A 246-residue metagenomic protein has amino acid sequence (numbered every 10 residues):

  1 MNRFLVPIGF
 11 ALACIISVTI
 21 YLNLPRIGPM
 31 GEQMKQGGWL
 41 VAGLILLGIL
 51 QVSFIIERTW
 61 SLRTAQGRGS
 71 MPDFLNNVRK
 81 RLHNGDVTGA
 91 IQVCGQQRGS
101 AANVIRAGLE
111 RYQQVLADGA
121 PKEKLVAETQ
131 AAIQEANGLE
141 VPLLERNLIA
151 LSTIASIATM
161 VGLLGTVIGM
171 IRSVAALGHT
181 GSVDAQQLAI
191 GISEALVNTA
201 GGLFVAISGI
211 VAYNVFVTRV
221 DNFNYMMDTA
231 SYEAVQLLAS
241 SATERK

Functional and structural regions predicted by a protein language model:
M1-T64, V215, L238, A242-K246: Hydrophobic alpha-helical signal-anchor/transmembrane segments
N2, S17-Q33, V141-R219: Helix-termination/interfacial motifs at the ends of transmembrane alpha-helices
G38, V52, A90, I105 (+3 more regions): Residue-level signature of catalytic and energy-coupling elements of molecular machines, predominantly ATP/GTP-dependent
G48, I55, V104, T166-G169: Amphipathic, well-ordered alpha-helical segments in soluble domains
I56, W60-A158, R172-A175, T180 (+1 more regions): Predominantly long cytosolic amphipathic alpha-helical stalk/bundle segments
